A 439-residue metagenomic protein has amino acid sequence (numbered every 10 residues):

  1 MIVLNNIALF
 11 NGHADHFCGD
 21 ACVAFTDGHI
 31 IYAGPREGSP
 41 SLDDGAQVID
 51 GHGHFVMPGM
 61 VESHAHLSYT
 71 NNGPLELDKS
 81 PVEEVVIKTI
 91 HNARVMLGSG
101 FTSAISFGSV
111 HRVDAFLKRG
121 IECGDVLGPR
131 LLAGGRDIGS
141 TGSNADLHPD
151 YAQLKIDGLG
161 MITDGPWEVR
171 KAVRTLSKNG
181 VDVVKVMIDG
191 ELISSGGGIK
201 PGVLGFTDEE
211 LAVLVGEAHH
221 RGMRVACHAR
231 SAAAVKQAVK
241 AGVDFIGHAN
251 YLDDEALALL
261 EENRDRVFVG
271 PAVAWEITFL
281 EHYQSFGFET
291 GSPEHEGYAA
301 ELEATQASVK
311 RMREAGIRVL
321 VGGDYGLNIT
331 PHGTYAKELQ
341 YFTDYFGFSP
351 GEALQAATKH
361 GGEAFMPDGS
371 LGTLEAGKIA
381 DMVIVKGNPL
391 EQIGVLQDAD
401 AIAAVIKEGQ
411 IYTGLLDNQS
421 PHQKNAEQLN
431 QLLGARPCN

Functional and structural regions predicted by a protein language model:
M1-A21, T26-D27, R36, I90-L97 (+2 more regions): Active-site microenvironment of metallo-dependent hydrolases
E37-M57, S80-E83, S177: Active-site metal-binding motif and surrounding structural segment of the metallo-beta-lactamase
H52-H54, H64-S68, H219, H228 (+1 more regions): Histidine-centered divalent metal-coordination motifs
H54-D125, T141-A145, E209, A241: Metal-associated gating/positioning segment near the N- to mid-region
P74-I87, H148-K171, V203, R224-A226: Active-site mouth loops of central-metabolism enzymes
K88-D114, L127-D137, V181-S194, R224 (+3 more regions): Divalent metal-dependent hydrolysis catalytic cores, especially in the metallo-beta-lactamase
I188-E303, L320, Y325-L327, F346-F348 (+2 more regions): Active-site core of metal-dependent hydrolases
H220, T290-P293, L302-N388: His/Asp/Glu-enriched, well-ordered alpha-helical/loop segment that forms or immediately abuts the divalent-metal
